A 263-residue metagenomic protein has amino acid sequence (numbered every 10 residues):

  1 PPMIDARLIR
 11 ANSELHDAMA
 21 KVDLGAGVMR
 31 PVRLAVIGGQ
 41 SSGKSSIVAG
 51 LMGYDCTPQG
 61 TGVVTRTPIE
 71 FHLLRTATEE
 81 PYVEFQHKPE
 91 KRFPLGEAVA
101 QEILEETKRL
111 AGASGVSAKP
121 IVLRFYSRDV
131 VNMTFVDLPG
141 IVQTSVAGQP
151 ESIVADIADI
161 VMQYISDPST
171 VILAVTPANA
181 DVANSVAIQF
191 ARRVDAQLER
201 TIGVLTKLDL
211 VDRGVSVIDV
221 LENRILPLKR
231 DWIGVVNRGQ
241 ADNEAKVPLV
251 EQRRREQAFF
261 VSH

Functional and structural regions predicted by a protein language model:
P2-G25: N-terminal pre-Walker A segment at the start of P-loop NTPase domains
L24-H263: Globular "head" domains of long coiled-coil molecular machines
